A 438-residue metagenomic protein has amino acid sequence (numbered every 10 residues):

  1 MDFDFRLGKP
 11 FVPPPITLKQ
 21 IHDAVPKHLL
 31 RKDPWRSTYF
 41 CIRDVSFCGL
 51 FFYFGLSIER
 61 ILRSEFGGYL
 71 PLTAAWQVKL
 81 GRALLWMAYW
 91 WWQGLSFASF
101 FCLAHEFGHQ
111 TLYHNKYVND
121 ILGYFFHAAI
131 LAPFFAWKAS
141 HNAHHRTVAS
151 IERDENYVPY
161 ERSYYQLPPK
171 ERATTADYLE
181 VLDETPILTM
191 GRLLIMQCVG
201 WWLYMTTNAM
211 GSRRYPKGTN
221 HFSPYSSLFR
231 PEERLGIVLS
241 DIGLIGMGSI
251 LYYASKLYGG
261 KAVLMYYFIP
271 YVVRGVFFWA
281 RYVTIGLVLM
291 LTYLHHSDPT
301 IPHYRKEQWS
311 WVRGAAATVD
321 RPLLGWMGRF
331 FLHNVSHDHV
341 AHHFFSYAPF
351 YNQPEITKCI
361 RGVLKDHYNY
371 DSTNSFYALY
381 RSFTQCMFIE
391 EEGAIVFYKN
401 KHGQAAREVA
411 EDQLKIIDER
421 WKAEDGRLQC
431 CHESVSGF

Functional and structural regions predicted by a protein language model:
M1-L29, D371-F438: Transit-peptide-like, low-complexity N-terminal presequences and other terminal intrinsically disordered regions
M1-W92: Topogenic membrane-insertion module of multi-pass membrane proteins
E59-L80, E171, W326-M327, D418 (+2 more regions): Intrinsically disordered, low-complexity domain-flanking/linker segments in eukaryotic proteins, enriched
I61, Y113-A129, Y157-E161, P354-C359: Post-HEXXH active-site segment of zinc metalloproteases
F66-G67, P71-L103, I121-F135, P322 (+2 more regions): Membrane-embedded alpha-helical segments that form the functional core of polytopic membrane enzymes, especially those
F97-K116, W137-I151, H295-D298, S336-Y347: Acidic (Asp/Glu-rich) catalytic motifs at the cytosolic membrane interface
N156-P322, K422: Hydrophobic transmembrane alpha-helical segments that form the core helix bundle of multi-pass membrane enzymes
R329-V363: C-terminal, well-structured subdomains that either form a transmembrane helix-short loop-helix hairpin in multi-pass
